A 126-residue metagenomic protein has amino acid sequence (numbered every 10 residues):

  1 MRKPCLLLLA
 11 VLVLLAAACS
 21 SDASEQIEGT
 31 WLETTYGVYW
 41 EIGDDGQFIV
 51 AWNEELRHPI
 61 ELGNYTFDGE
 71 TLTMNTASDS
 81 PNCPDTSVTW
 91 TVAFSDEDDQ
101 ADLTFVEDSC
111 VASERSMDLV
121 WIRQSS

Functional and structural regions predicted by a protein language model:
M1-L6: Bacterial N-terminal signal peptides that target proteins for export
L15-A18: C-terminal motif of bacterial Sec signal peptides marking the signal peptidase cleavage site
S20-D22: Bacterial signal peptide processing site
E25, V88-W90, S116-M117: Secreted/processed peptides and extracellular or luminal domains of membrane proteins
I27-T30: A glycine-anchored, Pro-Gly-centered beta-turn/N-cap motif
E33-Y39, V50-A112: Contiguous, well-ordered beta-strand patches that form the walls/edges of small beta-barrel/beta-sandwich domains
G46-F48: Structural signal for glycine-centered tight turns and loop->strand junctions in beta-sheet-rich domains
Q124-S126: Short, solvent-exposed mixed-charge patches
